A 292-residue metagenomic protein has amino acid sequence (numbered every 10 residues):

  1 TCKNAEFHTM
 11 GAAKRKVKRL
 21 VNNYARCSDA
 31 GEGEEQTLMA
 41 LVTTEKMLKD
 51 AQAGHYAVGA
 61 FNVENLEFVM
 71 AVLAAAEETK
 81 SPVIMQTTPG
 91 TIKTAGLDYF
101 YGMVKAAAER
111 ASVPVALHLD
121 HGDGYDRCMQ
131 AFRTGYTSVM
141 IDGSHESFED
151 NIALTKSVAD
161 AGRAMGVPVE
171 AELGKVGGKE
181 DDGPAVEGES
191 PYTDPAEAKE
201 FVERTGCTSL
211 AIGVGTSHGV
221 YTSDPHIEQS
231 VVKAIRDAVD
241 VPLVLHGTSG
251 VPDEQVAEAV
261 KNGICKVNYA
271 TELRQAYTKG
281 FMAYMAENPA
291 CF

Functional and structural regions predicted by a protein language model:
E6-T9, K16-L38: Short, Lys/Arg-enriched N-terminal segments with co-localized hydrophobic residues within the first ~10-30 amino acids
L38-G59: N-terminal amphipathic alpha-helix/helix-capping segment at the start of soluble metabolic enzymes
T44-D50, L66-Q86, G90, Y99-A111 (+4 more regions): Alpha/beta enzyme core
A60-N62, P82-Q86, A116-H118: Short, conserved beta-strand segments within well-ordered enzyme catalytic domains that often line or immediately flank
V63, L117-D123, P242-D253: Glycine-rich beta-to-alpha transition loops that act as phosphate-gripper elements at the mouths of alpha/beta enzyme
T91-K93, E146-F148, L273-T278: Short gly/pro/ser/thr-enriched loop/turn and capping motifs at secondary-structure boundaries
P252-F292: C-terminal alpha-helical cap/extension of soluble enzyme domains
